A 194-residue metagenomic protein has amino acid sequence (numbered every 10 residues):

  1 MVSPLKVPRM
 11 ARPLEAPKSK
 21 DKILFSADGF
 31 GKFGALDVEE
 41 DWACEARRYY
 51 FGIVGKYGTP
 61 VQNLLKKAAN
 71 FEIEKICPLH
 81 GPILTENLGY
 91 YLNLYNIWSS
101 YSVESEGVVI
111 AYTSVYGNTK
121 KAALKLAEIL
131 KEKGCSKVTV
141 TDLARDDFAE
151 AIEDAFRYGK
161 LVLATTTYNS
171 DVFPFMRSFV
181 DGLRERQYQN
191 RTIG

Functional and structural regions predicted by a protein language model:
M1-E86: Metallo-beta-lactamase
I23, V108-I110, I193: Conserved hydrophobic helix-helix packing surfaces used for dimerization/oligomerization
C77-E104, S178-F179: Short N-terminal or domain-adjacent regulatory/targeting segments
N93, V140-D146: Short gly/ser/thr-rich secondary-structure transition/capping motifs
S114-Y116, T167: Residue-level signal for short, function-critical loop segments
T119-A123, A127, M176: Short, highly selective alpha-helical patches that border small-molecule cofactor pockets in redox/cofactor-processing
L124-T139: Short helix-loop-beta junction
R145-G194: Helix-loop-strand module that forms the ligand-binding subsite of alpha/beta enzymes
